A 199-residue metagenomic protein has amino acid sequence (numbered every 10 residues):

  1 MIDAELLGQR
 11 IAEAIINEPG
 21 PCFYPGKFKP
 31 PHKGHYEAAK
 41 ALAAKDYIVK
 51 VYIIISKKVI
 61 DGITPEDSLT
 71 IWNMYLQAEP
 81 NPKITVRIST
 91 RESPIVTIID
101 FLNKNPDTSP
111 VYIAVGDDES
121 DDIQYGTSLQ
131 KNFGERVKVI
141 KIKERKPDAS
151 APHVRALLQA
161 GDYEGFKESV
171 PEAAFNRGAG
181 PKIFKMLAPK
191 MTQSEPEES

Functional and structural regions predicted by a protein language model:
I2-S199: Nucleotidyltransferase catalytic core that binds NTPs
